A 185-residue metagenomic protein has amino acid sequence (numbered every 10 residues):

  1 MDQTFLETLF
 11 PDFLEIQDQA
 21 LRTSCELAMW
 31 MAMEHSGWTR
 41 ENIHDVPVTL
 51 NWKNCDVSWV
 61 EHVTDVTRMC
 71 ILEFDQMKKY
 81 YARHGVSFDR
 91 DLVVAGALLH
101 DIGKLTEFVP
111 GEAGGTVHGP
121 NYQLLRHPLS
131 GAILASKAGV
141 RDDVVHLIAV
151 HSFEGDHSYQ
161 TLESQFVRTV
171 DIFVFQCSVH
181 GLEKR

Functional and structural regions predicted by a protein language model:
M1-V117: Acidic/His-rich, divalent-metal-binding segments that scaffold phosphate/diphosphate chemistry
M31-A32, V60, L129-L134, G139-V140: Generic detector of short, locally flexible boundary/turn motifs and exposed helical patches
S58, R90-D91, Q123, H127 (+1 more regions): Short, well-structured alpha-helical patches and their helix-loop capping segments that border functional surfaces
H62, H100, H127, H151-S152: Histidine-centered active-site/metal-ligand motif
H84-F88, V93-V94, A132-S136, V140-R185: Histidine/acidic-rich helix-loop-helix segments that form or flank divalent-metal centers in metalloenzyme catalytic
G114-K137, Q165: Divalent-cation-assisted or electrostatically stabilized phosphate/pyrophosphate-binding catalytic cores
